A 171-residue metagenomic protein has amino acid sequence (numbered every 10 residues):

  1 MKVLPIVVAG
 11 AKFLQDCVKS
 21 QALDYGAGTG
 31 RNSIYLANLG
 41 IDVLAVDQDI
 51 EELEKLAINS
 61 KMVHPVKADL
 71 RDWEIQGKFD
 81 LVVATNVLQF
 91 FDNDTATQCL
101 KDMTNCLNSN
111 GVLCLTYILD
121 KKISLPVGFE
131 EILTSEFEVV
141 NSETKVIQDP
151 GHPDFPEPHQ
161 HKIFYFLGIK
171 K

Functional and structural regions predicted by a protein language model:
M1-L23, G28-E74, F91, T95-Q98 (+1 more regions): Class I (Rossmann-like) S-adenosyl-L-methionine-dependent methyltransferase catalytic domain, capturing the SAM-binding
V83: A conserved beta-strand element that flanks and buttresses the S-adenosyl-L-methionine
N86-V87: Short catalytic micro-motifs in class I SAM-dependent methyltransferases
T97-S109: A short glycine-rich, Lys/Arg-flanked "PGG" loop and its adjoining helix->strand segment in the class I
